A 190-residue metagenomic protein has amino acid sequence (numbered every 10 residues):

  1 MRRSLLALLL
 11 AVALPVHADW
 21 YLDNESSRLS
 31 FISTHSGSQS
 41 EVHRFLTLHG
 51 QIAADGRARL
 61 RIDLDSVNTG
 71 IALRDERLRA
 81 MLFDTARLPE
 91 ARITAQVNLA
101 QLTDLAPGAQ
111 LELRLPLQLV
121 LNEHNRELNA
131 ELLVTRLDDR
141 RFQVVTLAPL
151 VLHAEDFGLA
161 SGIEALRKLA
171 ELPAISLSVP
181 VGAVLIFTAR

Functional and structural regions predicted by a protein language model:
R2-A7: Sec-dependent signal peptide recognition, specifically the positively charged N-region followed immediately by
A13-H17: N-terminal signal peptide c-region/cleavage motif recognized by signal peptidases
A18-R190: Low-complexity, acidic/polar, glycine-enriched regions of mature
